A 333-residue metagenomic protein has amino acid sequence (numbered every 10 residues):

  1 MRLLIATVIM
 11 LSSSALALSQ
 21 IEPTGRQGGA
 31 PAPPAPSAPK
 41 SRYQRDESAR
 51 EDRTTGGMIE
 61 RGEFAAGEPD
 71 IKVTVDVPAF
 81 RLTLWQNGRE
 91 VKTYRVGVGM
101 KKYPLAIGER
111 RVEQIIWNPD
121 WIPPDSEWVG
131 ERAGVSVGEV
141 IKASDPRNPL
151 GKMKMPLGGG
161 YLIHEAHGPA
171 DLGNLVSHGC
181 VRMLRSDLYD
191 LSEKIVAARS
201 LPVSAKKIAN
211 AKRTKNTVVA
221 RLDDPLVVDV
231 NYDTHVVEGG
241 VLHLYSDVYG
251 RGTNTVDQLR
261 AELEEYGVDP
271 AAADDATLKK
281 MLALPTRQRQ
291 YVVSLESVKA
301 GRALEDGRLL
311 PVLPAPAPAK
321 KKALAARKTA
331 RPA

Functional and structural regions predicted by a protein language model:
R2, L11-A333: N-terminal pre-domains immediately preceding structured catalytic cores
